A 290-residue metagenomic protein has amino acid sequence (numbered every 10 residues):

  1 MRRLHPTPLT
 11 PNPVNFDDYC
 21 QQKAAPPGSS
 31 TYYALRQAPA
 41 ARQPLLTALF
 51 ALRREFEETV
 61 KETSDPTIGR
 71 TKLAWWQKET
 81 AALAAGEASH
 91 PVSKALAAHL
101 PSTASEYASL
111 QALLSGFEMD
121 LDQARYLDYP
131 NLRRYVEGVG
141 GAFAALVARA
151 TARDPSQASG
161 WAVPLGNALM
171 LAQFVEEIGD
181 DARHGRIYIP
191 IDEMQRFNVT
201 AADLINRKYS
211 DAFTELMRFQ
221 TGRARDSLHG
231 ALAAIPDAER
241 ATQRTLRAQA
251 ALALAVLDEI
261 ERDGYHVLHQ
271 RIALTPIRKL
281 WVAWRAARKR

Functional and structural regions predicted by a protein language model:
R2-L121, R125-M170, V175, G179-R290: Catalytic cores of Mg2+-dependent Asp-rich isoprenoid enzymes
